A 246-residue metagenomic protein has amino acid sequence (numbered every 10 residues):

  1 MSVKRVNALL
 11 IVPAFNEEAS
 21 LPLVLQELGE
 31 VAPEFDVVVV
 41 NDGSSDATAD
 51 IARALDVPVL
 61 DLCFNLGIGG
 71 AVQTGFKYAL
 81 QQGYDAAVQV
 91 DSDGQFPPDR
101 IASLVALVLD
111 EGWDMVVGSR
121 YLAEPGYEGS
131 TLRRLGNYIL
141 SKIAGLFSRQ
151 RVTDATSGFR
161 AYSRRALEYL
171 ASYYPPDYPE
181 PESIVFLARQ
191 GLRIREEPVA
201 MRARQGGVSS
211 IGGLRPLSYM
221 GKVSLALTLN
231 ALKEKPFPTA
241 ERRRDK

Functional and structural regions predicted by a protein language model:
M1-A8, F147-R149, S172-K246: Hydrophobic helical membrane-anchoring modules
R5-A8, G29-V39, A47, V57: Short loop->beta transition adjacent to catalytic acidic/histidine clusters or analogous donor-positioning motifs
L9-P13, D61: Short hydrophobic beta-strand elements that form part of the catalytic alpha/beta core underpinning NDP-sugar/donor
N16-E30: Short, well-formed alpha-helical segments that are part of the catalytic scaffolds of diverse glycosyltransferases
E17-S20, S44, P97: Donor nucleotide-sugar binding loop of glycosyltransferases
N41-A49, G94: A conserved acidic beta->alpha catalytic loop
L62-Q81, P98-D177, R204-A226: Acceptor/aglycone-binding surface of glycosyltransferases and processive sugar-polymer synthases
Y84-D93: Short beta-strand-to-loop acidic/aromatic patch adjacent to the donor-nucleotide binding site
